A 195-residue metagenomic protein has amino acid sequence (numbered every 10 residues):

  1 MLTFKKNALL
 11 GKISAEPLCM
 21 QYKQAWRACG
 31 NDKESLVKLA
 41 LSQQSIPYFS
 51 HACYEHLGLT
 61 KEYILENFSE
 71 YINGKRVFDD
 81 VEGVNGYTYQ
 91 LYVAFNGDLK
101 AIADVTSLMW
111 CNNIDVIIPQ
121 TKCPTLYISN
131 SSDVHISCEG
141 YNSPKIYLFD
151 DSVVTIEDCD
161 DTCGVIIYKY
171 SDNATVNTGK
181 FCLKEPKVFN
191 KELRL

Functional and structural regions predicted by a protein language model:
M1-N130, H135, E139-G140, P144-L195: Short, glycine-biased loop/turn motifs at secondary-structure junctions and in low-complexity Ser/Thr/Pro-rich termini
